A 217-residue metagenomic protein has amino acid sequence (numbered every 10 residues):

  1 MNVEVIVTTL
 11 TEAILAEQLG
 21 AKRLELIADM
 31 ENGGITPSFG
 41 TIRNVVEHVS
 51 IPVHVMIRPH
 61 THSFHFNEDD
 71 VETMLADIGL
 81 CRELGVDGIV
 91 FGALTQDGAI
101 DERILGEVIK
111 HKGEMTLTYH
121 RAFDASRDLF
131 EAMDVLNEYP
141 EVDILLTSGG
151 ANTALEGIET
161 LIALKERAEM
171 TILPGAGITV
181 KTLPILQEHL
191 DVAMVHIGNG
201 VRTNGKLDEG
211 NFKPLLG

Functional and structural regions predicted by a protein language model:
M1-K22, D29-T36: N-terminal pre-domain/capping segments
M1-V3, G20-K22, V49-V53, G85-D87 (+4 more regions): Short, well-ordered coil/turn segments that N-cap beta-strands
E4-I6, I27, H54-R58, V90-G92 (+4 more regions): A cross-family glycoside hydrolase active-site/sugar-binding cleft signature
T8-L15, L19, H65-L80, D124-P140 (+3 more regions): Catalytic cores of alpha/beta
L10-E12, A21, I35, I42-R103 (+1 more regions): Active-site beta->alpha loop and helix N-cap motifs at the rims of alpha/beta catalytic domains
L24-I35, L80, L84-G98, P140-G157 (+2 more regions): Glycine-rich phosphate-binding active-site loops on the catalytic face of alpha/beta enzymes
G34-T61, I100-R121, I158-V180, F212-G217: Alpha-helix-loop-beta-strand connector modules within alpha/beta enzyme cores
R82-E131: Hydrophobic, well-structured mid-protein blocks that either form specific transmembrane helices
